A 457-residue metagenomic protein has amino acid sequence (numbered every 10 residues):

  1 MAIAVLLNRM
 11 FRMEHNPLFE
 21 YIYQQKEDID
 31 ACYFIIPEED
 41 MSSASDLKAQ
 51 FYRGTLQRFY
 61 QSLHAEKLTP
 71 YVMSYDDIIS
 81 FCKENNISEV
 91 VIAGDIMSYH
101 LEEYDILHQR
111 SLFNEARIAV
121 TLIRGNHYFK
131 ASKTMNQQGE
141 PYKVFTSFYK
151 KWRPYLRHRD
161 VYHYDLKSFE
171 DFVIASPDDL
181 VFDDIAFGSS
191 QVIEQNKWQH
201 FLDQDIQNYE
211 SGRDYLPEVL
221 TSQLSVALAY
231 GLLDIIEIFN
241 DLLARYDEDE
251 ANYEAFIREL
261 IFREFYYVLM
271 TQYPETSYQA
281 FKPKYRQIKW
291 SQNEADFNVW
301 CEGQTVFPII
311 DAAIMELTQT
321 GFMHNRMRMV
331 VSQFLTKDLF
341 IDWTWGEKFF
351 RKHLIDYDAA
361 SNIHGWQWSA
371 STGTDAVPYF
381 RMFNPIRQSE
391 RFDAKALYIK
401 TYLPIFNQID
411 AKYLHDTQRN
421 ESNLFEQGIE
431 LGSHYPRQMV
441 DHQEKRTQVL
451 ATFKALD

Functional and structural regions predicted by a protein language model:
M1-D160, Q443, T447, A451-D457: Trp/Phe/Arg-rich N-terminal binding region typifying the photolyase-homology
M13-E14, Y99, V219-L220, I309 (+1 more regions): Short, glycine/acidic-rich beta->alpha junctions
E14, F51, T55, S190 (+3 more regions): Soluble or luminal CAZymes and related metallo-dependent hydrolases
D46, Q50, G188-V192, A229 (+2 more regions): Charge-dense, low-complexity intrinsically disordered segments
P141-A280, K284, D393, L397-D457: Glycine/tryptophan-enriched, flexible segments
Q223-Q408: Active-site-proximal binding-pocket segments
